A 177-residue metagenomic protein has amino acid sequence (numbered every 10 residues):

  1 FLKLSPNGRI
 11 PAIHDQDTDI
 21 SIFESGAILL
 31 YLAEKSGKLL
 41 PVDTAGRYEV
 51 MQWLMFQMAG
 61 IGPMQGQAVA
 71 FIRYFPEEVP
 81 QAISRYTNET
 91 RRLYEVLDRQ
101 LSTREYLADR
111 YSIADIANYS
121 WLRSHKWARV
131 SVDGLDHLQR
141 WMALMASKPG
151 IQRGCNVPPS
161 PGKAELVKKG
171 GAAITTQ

Functional and structural regions predicted by a protein language model:
F1-R91, D98: GST-like domain detector, emphasizing the conserved glutathione-binding G-site in the N-terminal thioredoxin-like
T44-A45, H137, N156-P158: Proline- and acidic/polar-enriched loop/turn elements at helix boundaries
Y48-E49, W141, P161-G162: Short secondary-structure capping/turn micro-motifs that flank functional sites
W53-G150, G154: GST-like fold's C-terminal all-alpha helical module
P158-Q177: Acidic/histidine-enriched, glycine/proline-rich intrinsically disordered or flexible terminal extensions
